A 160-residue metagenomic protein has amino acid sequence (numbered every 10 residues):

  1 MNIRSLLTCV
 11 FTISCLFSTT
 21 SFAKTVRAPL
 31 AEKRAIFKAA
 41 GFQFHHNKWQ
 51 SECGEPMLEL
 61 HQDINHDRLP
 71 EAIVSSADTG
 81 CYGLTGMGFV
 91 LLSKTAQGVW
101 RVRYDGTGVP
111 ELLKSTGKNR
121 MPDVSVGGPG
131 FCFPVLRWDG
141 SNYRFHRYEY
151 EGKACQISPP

Functional and structural regions predicted by a protein language model:
M1-C9: Bacterial N-terminal signal peptides that target proteins for export
S5, T20-A35, L112-P160: Acidic, small-residue rich beta-repeat scaffolds with periodic aromatic anchors
T8-S18: Bacterial N-terminal signal peptides
H45-M57, V102-S115, Q156-S158: Repeat-based blade/solenoid architectures
L60-I64: Calcium-binding motifs, dominated by EF-hand helix-loop-helix domains
H66-A77, K118-S125: Acidic/hydrophobic-patterned starts of short beta strands in beta-sheet-rich repeat architectures
D78-C81, F131: Short glycine/acidic-enriched loop and turn motifs that connect beta-strands
Y82-M87: Short, solvent-exposed loop/turn segments at conserved positions within beta-propeller repeat blades
